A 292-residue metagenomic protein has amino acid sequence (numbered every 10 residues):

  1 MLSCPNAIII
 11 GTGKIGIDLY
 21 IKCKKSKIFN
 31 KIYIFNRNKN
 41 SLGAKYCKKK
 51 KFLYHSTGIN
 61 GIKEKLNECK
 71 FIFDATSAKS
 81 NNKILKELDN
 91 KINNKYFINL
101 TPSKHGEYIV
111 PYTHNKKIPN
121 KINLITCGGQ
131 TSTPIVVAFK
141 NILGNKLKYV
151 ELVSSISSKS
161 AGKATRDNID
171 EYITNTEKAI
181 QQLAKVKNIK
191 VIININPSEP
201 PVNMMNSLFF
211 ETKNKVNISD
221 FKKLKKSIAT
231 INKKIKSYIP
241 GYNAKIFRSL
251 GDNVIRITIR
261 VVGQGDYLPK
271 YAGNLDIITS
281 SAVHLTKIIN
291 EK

Functional and structural regions predicted by a protein language model:
L2-V153: N-terminal Rossmann-like NAD(P) cofactor-binding subdomain of oxidoreductases, focused on the glycine-rich
I9-I10, K14, T133-G251, G265 (+2 more regions): Active-site-lining helix/loop region of Rossmann-like oxidoreductase modules
I118-I125, G265-G273: A short glycine/serine-rich beta->alpha loop
G251-R260: Short, low-order "capping/linker" segments at domain edges
I259-Q264, H284: Long hydrophobic alpha-helical segments typical of transmembrane helices together with their membrane-interfacial
T279-K292: Internal hydrophobic alpha-helix adjacent to the cofactor/substrate pocket in enzyme cavities
